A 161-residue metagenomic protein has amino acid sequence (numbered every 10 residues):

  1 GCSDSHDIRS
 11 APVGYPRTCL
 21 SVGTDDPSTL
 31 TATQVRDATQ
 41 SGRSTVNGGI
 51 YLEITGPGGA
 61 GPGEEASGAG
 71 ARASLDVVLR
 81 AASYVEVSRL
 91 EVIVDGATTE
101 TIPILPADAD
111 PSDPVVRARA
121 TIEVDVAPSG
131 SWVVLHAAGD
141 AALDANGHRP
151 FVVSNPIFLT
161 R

Functional and structural regions predicted by a protein language model:
S3-R161: C-terminal functional module detector
